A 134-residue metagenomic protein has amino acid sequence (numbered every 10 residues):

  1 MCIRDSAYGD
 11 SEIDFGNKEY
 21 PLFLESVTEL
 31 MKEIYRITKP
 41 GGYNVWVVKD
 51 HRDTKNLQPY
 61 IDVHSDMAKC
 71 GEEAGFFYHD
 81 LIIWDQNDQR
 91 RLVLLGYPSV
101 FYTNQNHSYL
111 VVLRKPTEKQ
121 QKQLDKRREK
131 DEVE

Functional and structural regions predicted by a protein language model:
R4-E134: Class I S-adenosyl-L-methionine-dependent methyltransferase catalytic core
